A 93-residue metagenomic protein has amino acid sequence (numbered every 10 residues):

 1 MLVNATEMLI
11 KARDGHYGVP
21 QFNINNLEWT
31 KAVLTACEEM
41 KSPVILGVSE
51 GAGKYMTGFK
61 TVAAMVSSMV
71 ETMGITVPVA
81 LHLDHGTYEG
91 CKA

Functional and structural regions predicted by a protein language model:
M1-P20, S67: N-terminal amphipathic alpha-helix/helix-capping segment at the start of soluble metabolic enzymes
L2, Q21-C37: N-terminal glycine-rich phosphate/pyrophosphate-binding loops that anchor nucleotide-derived ligands and cofactors
E7, W29, G53-A93: N-terminal active-site wall of soluble small-molecule enzyme domains
R13, C37-K41, V66-G74: Structural signal for hydrophobic packing residues in well-ordered secondary-structure cores of soluble enzyme domains
H16-G18, V48-F59: Glycine-rich tight-turn/loop motif centered on a GG-T
G18-N23, V44-V48, V79-H85: Hydrophobic faces of well-ordered beta-strands that scaffold small-molecule active sites in alpha/beta enzyme cores
F22-N23, A36, G47, G58-V62: General "foldedness" signal
